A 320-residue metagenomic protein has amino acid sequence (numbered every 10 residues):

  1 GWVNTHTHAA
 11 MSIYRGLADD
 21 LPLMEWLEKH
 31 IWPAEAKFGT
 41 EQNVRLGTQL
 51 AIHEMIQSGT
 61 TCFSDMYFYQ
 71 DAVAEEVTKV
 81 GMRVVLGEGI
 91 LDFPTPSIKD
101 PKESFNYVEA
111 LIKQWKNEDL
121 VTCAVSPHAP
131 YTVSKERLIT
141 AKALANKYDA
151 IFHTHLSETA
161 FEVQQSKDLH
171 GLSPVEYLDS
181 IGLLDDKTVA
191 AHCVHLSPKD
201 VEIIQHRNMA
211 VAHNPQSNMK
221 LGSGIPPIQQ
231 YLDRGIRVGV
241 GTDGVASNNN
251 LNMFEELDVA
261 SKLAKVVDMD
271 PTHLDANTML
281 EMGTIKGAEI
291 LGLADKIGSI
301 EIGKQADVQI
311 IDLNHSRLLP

Functional and structural regions predicted by a protein language model:
W2-A72, E76: Metal-associated gating/positioning segment near the N- to mid-region
H6, G59, V77, V125 (+10 more regions): Divalent metal-coordination and catalytic microenvironments
I13-L46, V80-F105, T159-K187, R207-A210 (+2 more regions): Active-site gating loops and adjacent loop-to-helix segments of metal-dependent hydrolytic enzymes
S58-T60, M82, D149, N208-M209: A structural motif
A72-V194, K199-V201: Metal-coordinating catalytic core of metallo-dependent amide/deamination hydrolases
S180-K187, Q229-H315: His/Asp/Glu-enriched, well-ordered alpha-helical/loop segment that forms or immediately abuts the divalent-metal
K220-S223: Helical hairpin unit composed of two closely spaced alpha helices linked by a short loop
S316-P320: Short, surface-exposed loop/helix-turn segments at secondary-structure junctions that function as lids/hinges flanking
